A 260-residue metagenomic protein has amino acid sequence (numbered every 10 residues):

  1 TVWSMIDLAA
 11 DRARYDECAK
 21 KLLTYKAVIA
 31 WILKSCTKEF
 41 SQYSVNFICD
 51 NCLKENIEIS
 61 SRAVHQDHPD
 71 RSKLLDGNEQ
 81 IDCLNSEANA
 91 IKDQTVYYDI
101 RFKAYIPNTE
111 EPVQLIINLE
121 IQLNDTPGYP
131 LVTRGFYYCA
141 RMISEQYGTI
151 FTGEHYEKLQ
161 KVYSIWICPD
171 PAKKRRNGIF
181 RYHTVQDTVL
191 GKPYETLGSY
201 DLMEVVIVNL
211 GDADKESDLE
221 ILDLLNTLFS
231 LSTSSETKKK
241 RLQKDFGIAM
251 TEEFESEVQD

Functional and structural regions predicted by a protein language model:
T1-D260: Elongated, amphipathic alpha-helical interaction scaffolds
